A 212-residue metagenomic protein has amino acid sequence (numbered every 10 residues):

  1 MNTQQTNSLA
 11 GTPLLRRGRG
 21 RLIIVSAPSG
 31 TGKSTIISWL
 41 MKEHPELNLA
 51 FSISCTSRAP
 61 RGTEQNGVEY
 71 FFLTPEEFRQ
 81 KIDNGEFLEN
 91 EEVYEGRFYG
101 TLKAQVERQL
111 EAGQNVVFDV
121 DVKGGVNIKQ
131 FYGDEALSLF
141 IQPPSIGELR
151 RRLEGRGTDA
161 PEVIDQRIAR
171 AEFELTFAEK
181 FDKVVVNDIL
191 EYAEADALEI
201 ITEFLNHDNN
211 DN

Functional and structural regions predicted by a protein language model:
N2-Q4, S8-G11, R16, R151-D159 (+1 more regions): NTP-dependent small-molecule kinase module
G18-I23: Pre-Walker A (Motif I) flank of P-loop NTPase domains
S26-P28: P-loop (Walker A) phosphate-binding loop of NTP-binding proteins
T31: ATP-binding Walker
S34: Walker A/P-loop
E46-P60: Short beta-strand-centered segment that lines the nucleotide-binding/catalytic pocket of NTP-utilizing
R79-E86, G100-G157, I201: ATP-dependent NMP and nucleoside kinases share a basic, alpha-helical "lid"
